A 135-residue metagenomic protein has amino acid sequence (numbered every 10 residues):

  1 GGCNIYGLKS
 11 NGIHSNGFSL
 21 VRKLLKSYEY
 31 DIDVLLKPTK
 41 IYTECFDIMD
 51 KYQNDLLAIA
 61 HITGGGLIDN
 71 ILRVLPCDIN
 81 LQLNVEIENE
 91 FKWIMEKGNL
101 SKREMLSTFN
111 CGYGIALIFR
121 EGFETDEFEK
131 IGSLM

Functional and structural regions predicted by a protein language model:
G1-D33: Short, acidic (Asp/Glu-rich) active-site segment that either coordinates a divalent metal cofactor
S27-L36, K40-M135: Glycine-/charge-enriched secondary-structure boundary and capping motifs
